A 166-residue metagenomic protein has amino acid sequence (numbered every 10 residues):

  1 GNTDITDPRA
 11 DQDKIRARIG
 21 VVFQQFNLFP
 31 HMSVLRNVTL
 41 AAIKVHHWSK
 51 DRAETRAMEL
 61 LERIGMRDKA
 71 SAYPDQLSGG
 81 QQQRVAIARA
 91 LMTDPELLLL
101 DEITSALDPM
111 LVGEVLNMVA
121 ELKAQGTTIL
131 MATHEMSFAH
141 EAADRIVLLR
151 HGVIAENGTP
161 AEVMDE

Functional and structural regions predicted by a protein language model:
G1-A143, L148: ABC family nucleotide-binding domain
N157-G158: ABC ATPase "signature
A161-M164: Short acidic-hydrophobic catalytic motif
